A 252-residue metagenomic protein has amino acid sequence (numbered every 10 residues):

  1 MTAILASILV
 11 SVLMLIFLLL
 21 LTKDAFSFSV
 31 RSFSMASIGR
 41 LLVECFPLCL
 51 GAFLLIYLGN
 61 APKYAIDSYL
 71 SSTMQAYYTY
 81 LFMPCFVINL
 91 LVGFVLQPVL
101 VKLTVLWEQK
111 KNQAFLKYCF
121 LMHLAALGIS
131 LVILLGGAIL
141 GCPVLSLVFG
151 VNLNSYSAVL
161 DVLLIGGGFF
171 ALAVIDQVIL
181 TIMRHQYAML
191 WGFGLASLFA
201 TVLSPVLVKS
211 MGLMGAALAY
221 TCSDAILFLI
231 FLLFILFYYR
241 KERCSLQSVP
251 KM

Functional and structural regions predicted by a protein language model:
M1, I165-G192: Membrane-interface junctions at transmembrane-helix termini in multi-pass inner-membrane proteins
M1-A3, I16-G59, K102, L106-A114 (+1 more regions): Interhelical loop/hinge segments that connect adjacent transmembrane helices in multipass membrane
M1-D24, G194-F199, L213-F237: Hydrophobic alpha-helical transmembrane segments
L42, T79, K111-G128, L135-L140 (+1 more regions): Interfacial transmembrane-helix starts/ends
P47, P62-Y64, A76-V92, A125 (+1 more regions): Alpha-helical transmembrane segments of polytopic membrane transporters and translocases
Y69-S72, I182-R184, S210: Helix-loop interface residues and adjacent transmembrane-helix termini in multi-pass membrane transporters, primarily
S72-M74, I139-G168, M214: Interfacial segments at transmembrane-helix termini and the short loops linking adjacent helices
L81, C85-K110, I179-I182: Helix-loop junctions and terminal segments of transmembrane helices in multi-pass membrane transport/translocation
